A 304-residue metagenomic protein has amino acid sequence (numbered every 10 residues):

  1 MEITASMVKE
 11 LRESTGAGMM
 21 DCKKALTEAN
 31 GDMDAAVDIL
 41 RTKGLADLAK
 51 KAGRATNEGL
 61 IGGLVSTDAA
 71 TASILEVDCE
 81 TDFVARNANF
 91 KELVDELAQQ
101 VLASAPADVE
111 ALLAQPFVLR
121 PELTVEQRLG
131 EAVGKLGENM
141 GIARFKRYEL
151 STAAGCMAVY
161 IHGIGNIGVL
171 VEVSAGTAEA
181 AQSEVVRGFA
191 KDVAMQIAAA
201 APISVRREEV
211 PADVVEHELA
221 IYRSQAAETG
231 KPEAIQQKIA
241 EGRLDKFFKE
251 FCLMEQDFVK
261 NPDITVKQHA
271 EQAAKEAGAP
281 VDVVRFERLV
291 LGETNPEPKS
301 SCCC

Functional and structural regions predicted by a protein language model:
E2-C304: N-terminal assembly/interaction segments in proteins that build large macromolecular machines
